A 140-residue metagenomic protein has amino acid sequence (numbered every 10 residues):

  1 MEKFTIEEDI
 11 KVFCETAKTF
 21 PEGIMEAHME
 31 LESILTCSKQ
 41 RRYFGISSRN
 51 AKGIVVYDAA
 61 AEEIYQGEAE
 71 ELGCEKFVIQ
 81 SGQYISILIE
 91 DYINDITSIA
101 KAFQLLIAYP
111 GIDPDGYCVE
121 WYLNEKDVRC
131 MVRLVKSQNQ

Functional and structural regions predicted by a protein language model:
M1-Q140: A solvent-exposed interaction/effector surface
